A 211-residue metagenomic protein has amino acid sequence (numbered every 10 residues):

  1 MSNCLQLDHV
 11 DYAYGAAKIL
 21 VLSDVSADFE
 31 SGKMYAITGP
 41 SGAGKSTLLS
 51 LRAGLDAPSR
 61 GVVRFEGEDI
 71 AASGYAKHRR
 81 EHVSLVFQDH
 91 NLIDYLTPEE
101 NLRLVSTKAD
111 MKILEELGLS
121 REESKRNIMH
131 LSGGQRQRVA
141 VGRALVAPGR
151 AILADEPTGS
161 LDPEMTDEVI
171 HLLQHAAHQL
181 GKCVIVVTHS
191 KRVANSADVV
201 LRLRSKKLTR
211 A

Functional and structural regions predicted by a protein language model:
A53: Helix-to-loop junction immediately C-terminal to a conserved catalytic motif
G61-D69: Conserved ABC transporter NBD signature motif
D69-S84: ABC ATPase NBD coupling module
I113-M129: Conserved ABC nucleotide-binding domain
N127-L131, Q135-Q137: Conserved ABC ATPase signature
V141: Hydrophobic anchor residue at the start of the ABC signature
I152-D155: Catalytic Walker B motif of ABC-type/P-loop ATPase nucleotide-binding domains
